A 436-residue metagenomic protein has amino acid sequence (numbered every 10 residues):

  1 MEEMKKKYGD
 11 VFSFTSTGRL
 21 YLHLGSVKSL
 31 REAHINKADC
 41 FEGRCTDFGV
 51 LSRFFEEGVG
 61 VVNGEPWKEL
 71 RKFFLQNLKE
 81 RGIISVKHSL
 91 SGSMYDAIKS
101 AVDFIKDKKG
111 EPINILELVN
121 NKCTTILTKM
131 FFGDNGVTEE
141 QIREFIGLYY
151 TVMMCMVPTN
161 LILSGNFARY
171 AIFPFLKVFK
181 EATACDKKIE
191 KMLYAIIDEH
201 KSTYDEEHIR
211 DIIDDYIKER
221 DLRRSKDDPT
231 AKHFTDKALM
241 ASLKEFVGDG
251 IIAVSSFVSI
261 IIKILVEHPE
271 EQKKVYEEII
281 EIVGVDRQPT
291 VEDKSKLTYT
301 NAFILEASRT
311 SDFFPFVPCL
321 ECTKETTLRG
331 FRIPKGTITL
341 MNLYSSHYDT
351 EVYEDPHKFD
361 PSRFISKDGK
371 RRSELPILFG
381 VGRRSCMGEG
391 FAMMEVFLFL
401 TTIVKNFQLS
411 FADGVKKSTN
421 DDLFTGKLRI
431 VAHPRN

Functional and structural regions predicted by a protein language model:
M1-G9, K191, A195, Q288-R329 (+1 more regions): Conserved cytochrome P450 K-helix E-x-x-R motif and the immediately C-terminal K′/meander segment
M1-S89, S93, N114-I115, V119 (+2 more regions): Cytochrome P450 substrate-recognition site 1
H23-A33, N135-V137, I252-E277, I333-G336: Classical protein tyrosine phosphatase
G43, D47-F48, V86-S256, K274: Cytochrome P450 heme-thiolate monooxygenase catalytic core
D215-K218, T337-I338, Q408-L409, D421-N436: C-terminal helix/juxtamembrane-tail motif
K244, D249, R329, S366-V396: Cytochrome P450 heme-thiolate "Cys pocket" and heme-binding signature region
P269-E271, R372, E389-G426: Cytochrome P450 heme-binding "Cys pocket" and the immediately downstream C-terminal segment
M341-D368: Conserved cytochrome P450 K-helix/beta-meander segment immediately N-terminal to the heme-binding cysteine loop
